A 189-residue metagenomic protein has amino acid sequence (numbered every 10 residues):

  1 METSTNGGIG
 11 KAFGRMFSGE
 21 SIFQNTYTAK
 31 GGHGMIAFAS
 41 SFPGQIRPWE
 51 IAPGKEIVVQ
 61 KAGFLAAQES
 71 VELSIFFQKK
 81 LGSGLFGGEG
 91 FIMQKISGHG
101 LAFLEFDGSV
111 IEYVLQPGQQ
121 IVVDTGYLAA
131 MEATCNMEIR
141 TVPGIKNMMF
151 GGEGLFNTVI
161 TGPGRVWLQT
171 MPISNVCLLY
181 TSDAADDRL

Functional and structural regions predicted by a protein language model:
M1-S41: Extended, compositionally biased flexible segments
T5-E20, L81-F86, I145-F150, V176 (+1 more regions): Alpha-helical membrane-targeting segments
T28-A29, G98, G162: Asparagine-centered strand-capping/turn motif at beta-strand->loop junctions
Q45-P48, P53-R140, K146-M148, L155: Surface-exposed interaction/gating patches
G154-Q169: Mixed-charge, glycine-accented linear interaction segment located at domain edges/termini
R165-W167, M171-V176, S182: Long, compositionally biased interface segments
Y180-L189: Single conserved hydrophobic/aromatic residue that forms the stacking wall/gate of nucleotide- or nucleobase-binding
